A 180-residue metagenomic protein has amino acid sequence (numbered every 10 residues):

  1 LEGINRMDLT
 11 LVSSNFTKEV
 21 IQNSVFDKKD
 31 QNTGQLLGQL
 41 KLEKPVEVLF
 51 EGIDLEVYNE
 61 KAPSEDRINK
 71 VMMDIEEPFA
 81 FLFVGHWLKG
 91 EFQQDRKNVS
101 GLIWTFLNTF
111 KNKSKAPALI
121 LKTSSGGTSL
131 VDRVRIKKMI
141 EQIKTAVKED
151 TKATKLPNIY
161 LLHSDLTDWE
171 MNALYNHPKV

Functional and structural regions predicted by a protein language model:
L1-T10, L36: Membrane-proximal helix-turn-helix segments that form the acceptor-binding/catalytic region of lipid-linked
R6-M7, L40-V46, E149-Y160: A short helix-to-beta-strand connector/capping loop
M7-N15, I21: A short beta-strand/loop micro-motif in the catalytic core of glycosyltransferases that engages the nucleotide-sugar
F16, G52: Carbohydrate-associated surface elements
S24-F50: P-loop/Walker A phosphate-binding loop and immediately adjacent motor/lid segment at beta-alpha junctions
L55-W169, A173-H177: Conserved catalytic-core segment of nucleotide-activated headgroup transferases in glycan assembly
